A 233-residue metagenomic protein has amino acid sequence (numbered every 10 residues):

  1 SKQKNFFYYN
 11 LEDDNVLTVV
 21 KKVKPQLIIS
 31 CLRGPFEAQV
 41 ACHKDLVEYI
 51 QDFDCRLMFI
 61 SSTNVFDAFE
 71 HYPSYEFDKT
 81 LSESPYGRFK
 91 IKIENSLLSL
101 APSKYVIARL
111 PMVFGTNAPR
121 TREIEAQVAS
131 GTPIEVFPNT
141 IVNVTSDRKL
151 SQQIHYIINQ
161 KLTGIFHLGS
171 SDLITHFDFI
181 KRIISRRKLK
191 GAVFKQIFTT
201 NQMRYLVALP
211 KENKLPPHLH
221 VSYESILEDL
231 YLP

Functional and structural regions predicted by a protein language model:
S1-Q26, A208-P210: N-terminal Rossmann/SDR dinucleotide-binding element
L17-F59: NAD(P)-cofactor binding segment of oxidoreductase domains
L32, S61, E83, R109-P111 (+1 more regions): Active-site beta-alpha turn of Rossmann-fold NAD(P)-dependent dehydrogenases/reductases
D67-A108, G115: Catalytic helix-loop patch of NAD(P)-dependent Rossmann-fold dehydrogenases
N95-V142, K149, Y156: NAD(P)-dependent short-chain dehydrogenase/reductase
T132, Q153-L206, Y231-L232: Mid/C-terminal beta-alpha module of Rossmann-like enzyme folds, strongest in SDR-family dehydrogenases/epimerases
V142-T145, I174: Residue-level signal for the nucleotide or nucleotide-sugar donor/cofactor binding architecture
N201-Y205, P216-P233: Amphipathic terminal alpha-helices
